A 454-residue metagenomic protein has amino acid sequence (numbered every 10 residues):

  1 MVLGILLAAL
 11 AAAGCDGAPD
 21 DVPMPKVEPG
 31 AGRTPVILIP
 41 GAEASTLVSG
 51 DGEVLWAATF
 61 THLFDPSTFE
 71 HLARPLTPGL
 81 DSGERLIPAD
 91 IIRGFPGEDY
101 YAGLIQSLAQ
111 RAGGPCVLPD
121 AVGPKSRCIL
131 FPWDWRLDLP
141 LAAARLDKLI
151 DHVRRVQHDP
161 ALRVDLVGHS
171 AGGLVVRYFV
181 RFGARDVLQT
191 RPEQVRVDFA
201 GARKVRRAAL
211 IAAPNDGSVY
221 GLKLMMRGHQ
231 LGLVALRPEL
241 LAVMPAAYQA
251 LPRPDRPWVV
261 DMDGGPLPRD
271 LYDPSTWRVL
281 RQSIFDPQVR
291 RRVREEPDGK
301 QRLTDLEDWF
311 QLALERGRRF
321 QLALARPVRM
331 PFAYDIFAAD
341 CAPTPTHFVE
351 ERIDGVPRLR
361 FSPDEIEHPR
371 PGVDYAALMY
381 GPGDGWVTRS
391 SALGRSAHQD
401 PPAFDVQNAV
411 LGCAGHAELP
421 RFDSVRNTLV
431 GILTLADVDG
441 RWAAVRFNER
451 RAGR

Functional and structural regions predicted by a protein language model:
M1-V2, R454: Accessible peptide chain termini
V2-A12: Bacterial N-terminal signal peptides
V2-L3, R196, A325, P371-V373: Generic detector of short alpha-helix boundary/capping microenvironments and adjacent low-complexity segments
A13-V167, A171-P252, V259-M262, P266-Y272 (+3 more regions): N-terminal non-catalytic accessory region
S126-I129, W133, L137-P140, R256-H368: Alpha/beta-hydrolase fold catalytic core
